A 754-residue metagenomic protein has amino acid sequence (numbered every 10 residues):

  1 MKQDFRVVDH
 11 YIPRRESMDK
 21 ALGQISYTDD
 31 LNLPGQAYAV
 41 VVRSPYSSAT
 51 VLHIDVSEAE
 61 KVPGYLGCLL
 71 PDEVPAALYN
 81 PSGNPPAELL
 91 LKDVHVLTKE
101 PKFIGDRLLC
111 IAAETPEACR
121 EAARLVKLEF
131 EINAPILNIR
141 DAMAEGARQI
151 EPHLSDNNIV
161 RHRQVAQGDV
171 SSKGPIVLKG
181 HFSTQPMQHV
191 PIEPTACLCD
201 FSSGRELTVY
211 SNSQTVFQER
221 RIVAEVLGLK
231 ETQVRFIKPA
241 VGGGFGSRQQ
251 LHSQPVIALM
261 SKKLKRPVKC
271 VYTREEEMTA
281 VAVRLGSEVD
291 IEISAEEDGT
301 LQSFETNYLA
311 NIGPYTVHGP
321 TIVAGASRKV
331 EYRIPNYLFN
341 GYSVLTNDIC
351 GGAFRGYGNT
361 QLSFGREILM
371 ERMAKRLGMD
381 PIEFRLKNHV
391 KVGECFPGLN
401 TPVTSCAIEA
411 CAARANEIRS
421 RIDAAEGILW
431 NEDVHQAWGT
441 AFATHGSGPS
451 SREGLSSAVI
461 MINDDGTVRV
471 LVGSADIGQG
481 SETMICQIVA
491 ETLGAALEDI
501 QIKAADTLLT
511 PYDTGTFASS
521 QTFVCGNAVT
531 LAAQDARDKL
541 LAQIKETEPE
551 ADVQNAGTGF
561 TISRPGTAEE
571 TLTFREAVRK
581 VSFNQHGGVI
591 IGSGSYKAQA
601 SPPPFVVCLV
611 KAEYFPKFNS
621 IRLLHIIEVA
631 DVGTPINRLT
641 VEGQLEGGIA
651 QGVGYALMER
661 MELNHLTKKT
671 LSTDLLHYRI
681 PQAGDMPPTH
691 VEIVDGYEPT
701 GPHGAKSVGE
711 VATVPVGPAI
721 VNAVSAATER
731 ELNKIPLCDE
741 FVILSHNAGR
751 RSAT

Functional and structural regions predicted by a protein language model:
M1-D156, Y614: Flexible, low-hydrophobicity surface segments
H10, E16-L22, P85-P86, L91 (+5 more regions): Glycine-rich loop/linker segments at domain edges
M18-D19, R124-L137, Q214, R221 (+5 more regions): Extended active-site and interfacial segments that coordinate phosphate-rich ligands in large catalytic machineries
V62, P71-D72, G228-R235, K263-V268 (+2 more regions): C-terminal catalytic domains of large/alpha subunits in multi-subunit enzymes
Y79-G83, A122-L125, V190, S211 (+12 more regions): Short acidic, glycine/serine/threonine-rich loops at helix termini
R107, E114-T115, R266-G313, G526-T561: Phosphate/diphosphate-binding loops
A144-L227, V390-T467, G594, Q599 (+3 more regions): Helix-loop-helix junctions that connect adjacent transmembrane helices in secondary transporters/permeases, recognized
E231, A240, G244-K265, K269-V271 (+1 more regions): Thiamine diphosphate
